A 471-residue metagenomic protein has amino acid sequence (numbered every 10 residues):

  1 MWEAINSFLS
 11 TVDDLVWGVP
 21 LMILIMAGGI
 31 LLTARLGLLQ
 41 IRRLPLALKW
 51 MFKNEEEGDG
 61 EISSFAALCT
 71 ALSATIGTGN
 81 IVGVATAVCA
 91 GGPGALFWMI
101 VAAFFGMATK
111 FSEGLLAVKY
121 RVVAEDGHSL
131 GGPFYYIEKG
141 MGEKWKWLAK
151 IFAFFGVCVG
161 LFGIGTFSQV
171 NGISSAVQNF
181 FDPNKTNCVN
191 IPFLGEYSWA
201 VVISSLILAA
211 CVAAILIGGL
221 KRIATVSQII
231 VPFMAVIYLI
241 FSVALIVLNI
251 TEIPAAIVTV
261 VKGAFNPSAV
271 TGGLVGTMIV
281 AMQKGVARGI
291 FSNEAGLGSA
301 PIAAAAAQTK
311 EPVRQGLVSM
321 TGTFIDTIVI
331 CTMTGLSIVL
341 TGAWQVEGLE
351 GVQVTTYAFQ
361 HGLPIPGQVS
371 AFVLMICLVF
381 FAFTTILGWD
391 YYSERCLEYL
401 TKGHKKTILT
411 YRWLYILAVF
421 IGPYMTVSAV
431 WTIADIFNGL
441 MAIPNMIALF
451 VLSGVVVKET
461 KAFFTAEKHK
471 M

Functional and structural regions predicted by a protein language model:
M1-T78, V88-A95, G106, F420 (+1 more regions): N-terminal alpha-helical transmembrane segments of multi-pass membrane transport and channel/translocase proteins
I5, R35-L39, G79-V84, G160-I173 (+6 more regions): Transmembrane helix-loop junctions in multi-pass membrane proteins
S10-L46, C89-H128, L148, D326-M333 (+2 more regions): Extracellular loop-to-transmembrane helix junctions
L24-L31, R35, L39-L48, V170-V177 (+4 more regions): Membrane-interface loop-to-helix entry segments
G28-T33, S73, A102-G127, F134 (+4 more regions): Helix-loop-helix module between adjacent transmembrane segments
T33, E113-Y120, E125, F241-T259 (+4 more regions): Extracellular/periplasmic helix-exit of transmembrane alpha-helices
L38-S64, T86-V88, G92-L96, A108-K144 (+4 more regions): Flexible loop linkers connecting adjacent transmembrane helices in multi-pass alpha-helical membrane transporters
E57-A90, L116-G140, I151-F154, C158 (+1 more regions): Alpha-helical membrane segments and immediately flanking helix-loop junctions that form or couple to the substrate/ion
